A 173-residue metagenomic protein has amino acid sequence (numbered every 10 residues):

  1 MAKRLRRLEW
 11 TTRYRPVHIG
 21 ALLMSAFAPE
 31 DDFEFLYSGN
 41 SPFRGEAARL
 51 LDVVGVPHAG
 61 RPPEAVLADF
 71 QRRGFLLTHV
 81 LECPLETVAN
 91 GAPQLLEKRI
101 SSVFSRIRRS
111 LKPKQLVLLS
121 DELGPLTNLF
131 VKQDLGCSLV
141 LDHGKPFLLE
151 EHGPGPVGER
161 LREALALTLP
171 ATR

Functional and structural regions predicted by a protein language model:
M1-H143: A polyanion-binding, active-site-adjacent surface
M1-L8, G136-R173: Charged phosphate-binding loop/patch that engages nucleotide di/tri-phosphates or the phosphate backbone of nucleic
